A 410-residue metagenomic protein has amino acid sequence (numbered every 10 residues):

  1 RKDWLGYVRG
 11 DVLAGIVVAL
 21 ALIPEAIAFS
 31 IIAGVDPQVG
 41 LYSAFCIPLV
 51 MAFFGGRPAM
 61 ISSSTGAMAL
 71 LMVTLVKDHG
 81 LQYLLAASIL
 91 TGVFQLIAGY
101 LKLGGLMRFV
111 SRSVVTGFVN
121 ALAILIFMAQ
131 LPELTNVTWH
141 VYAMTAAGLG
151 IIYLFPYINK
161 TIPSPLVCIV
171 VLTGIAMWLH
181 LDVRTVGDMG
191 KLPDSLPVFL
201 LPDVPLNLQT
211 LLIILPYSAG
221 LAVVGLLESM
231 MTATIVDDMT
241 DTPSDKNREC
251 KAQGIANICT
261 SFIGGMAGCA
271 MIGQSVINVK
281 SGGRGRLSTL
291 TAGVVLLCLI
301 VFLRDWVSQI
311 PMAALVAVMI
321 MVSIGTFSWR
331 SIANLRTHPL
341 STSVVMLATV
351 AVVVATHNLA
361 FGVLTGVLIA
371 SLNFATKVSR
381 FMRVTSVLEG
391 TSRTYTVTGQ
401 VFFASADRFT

Functional and structural regions predicted by a protein language model:
R1-N373, V378-M382: Transmembrane helical cores of multi-pass ion-transport proteins
V387-T410: STAS-typified acidic loop motif
